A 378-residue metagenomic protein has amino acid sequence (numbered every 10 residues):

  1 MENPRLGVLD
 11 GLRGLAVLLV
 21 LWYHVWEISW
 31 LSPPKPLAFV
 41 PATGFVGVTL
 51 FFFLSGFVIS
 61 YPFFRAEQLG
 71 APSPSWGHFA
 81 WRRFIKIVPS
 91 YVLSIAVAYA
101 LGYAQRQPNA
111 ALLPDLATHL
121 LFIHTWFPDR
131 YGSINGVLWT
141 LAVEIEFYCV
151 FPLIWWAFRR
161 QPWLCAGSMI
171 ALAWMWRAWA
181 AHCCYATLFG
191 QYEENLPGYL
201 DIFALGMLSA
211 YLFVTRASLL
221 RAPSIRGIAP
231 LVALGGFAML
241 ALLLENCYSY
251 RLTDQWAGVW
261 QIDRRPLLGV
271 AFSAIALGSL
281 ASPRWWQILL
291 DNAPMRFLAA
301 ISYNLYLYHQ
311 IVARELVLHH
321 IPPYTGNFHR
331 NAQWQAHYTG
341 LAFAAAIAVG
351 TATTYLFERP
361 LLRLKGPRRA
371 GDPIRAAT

Functional and structural regions predicted by a protein language model:
M1-A186, Y199, L219-R221, R296 (+2 more regions): Membrane-cytosol interface segments of multi-pass membrane proteins, especially ER/Golgi lipid-handling enzymes
F39-A42, E193, A222-R226, G258-I262 (+1 more regions): Interfacial loop-to-helix junctions that mark the boundaries of transmembrane helices in multi-pass membrane
S55-Y61, G206-S209, A276: Hydrophobic transmembrane alpha-helices of secondary-active transporters and Na+-translocating membrane complexes
P128, W176-F189, M239-Y248, A281: Transmembrane-helix signature of polytopic, lipid-linked glycan biosynthesis machinery
N135, G190-E194: Membrane-interface catalytic loops of GT-C/OST-like multi-pass glycosylation enzymes that act
Y192, D201-V214: Acidic, glycine-rich loop-and-beta core segments that form the ion-binding/anion-interacting portion of active sites
F203, M207, P230-R359: Alpha-helical transmembrane segments of multi-pass integral membrane proteins
